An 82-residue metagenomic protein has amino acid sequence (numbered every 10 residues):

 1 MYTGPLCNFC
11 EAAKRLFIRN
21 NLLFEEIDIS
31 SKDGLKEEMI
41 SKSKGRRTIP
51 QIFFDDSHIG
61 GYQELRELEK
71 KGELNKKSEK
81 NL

Functional and structural regions predicted by a protein language model:
M1-E25: Local sequence-structure signature of Cys/Sec-based thiol-disulfide redox active-site neighborhoods
N8, G34, R47, G60: Short alpha-helical
A13, L35, G61-E64: Amphipathic alpha-helical interface surfaces
L23-K36: Thiol-based oxidoreductase modules, predominantly thioredoxin-like and allied folds used for disulfide exchange
K44-F53, Q63: Structural micro-motif
F54-L82: Non-catalytic, surface beta->alpha helical segment in thiol-disulfide oxidoreductase systems
